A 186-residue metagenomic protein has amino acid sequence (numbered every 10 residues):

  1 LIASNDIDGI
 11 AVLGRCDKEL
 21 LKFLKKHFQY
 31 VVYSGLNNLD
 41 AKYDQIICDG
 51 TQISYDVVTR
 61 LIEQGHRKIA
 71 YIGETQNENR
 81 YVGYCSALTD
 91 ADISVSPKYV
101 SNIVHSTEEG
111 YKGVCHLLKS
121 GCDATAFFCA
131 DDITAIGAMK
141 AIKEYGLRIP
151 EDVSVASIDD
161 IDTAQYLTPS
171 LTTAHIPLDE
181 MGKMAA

Functional and structural regions predicted by a protein language model:
L1, C85-E108: Short beta-strand elements in bilobed, periplasmic/extracellular small-molecule ligand-binding domains
L1-I7, E108-C122: Short, well-structured alpha-helical segments in soluble
S4-G14, K68-G73, V100, G121-D131 (+1 more regions): Periplasmic-binding protein-like
L13-D56, I133, D159-L171: Flexible loop/hinge segments that line or gate small-molecule binding clefts
F23, H27, V82-A91, E109 (+1 more regions): Alpha-helical structural signal in soluble globular domains
D44-Y71, V82, S86, T107-L117 (+2 more regions): Hydrophobic alpha-helical segments within soluble ligand-binding/sensing domains
C115-A186: Flexible loop/turn connectors
